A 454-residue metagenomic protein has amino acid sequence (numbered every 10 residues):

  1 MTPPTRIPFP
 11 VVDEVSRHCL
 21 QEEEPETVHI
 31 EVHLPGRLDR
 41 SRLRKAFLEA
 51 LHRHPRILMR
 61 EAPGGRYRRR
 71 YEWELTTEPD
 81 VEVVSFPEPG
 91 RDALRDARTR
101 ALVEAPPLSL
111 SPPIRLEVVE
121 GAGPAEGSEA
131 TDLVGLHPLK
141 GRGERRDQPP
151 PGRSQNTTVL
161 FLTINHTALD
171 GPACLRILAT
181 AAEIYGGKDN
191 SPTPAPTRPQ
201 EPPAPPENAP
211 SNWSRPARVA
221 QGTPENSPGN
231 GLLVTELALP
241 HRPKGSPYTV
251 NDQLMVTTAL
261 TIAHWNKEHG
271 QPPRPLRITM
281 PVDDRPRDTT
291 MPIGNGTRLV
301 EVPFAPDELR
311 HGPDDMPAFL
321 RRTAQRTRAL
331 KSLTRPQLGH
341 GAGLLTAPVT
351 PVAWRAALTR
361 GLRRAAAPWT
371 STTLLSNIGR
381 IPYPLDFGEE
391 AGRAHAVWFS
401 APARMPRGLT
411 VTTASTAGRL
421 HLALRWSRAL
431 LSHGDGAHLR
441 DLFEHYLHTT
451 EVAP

Functional and structural regions predicted by a protein language model:
M1-P203, N251-P275, G388-P454: Non-catalytic N-terminal regions of enzymes
I164, A168, M280-D284, G379: Short, flexible loop/turn elements at secondary-structure junctions
Q200-Y248, A263, D284: Flexible, P/S/T/G-rich "lid" or insertion loops adjacent to the active sites of thioester-utilizing
L237-L309, T323: Long, internal scaffold/assembly segments composed of regular secondary structure
K267-E268, T370, I381-G388: Acidic/His-leaning functional-site neighborhoods
V282, N377, L424-R428: Active-site proximal loops enriched in glycine and acidic residues that flank catalytic Cys/His/Asp and coordinate
P286-R287, P382, L430-L431: Flexible loop/turn segments at secondary-structure boundaries
N295-I381: Helical lid/core segments from catalytic subdomains that handle acyl or acyl-like groups
